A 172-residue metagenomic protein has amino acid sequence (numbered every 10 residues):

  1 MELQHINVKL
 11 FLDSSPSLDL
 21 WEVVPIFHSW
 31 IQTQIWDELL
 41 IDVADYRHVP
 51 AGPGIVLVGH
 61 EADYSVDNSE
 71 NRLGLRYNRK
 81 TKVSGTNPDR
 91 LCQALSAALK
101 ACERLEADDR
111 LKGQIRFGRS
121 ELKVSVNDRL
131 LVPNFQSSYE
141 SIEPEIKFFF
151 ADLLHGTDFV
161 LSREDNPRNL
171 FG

Functional and structural regions predicted by a protein language model:
Q4-V8, R116-Q136: Short glycine-rich, basic-tinged beta-strand/loop micro-motifs
F11-S65: N-terminal low-complexity, intrinsically disordered segments
S14-P25, G85-D89, P133-S138: Short, conserved charged micro-motifs
E22-W30, V83-D109: Ampiphathic alpha-helical segments that act as solvent-exposed interaction surfaces
I35-E38, C102-G113, L154-T157, L161: Long, hydrophobic, amphipathic alpha-helical segments used as structural scaffolds
E61-D89: Intrinsically disordered, low-complexity regulatory segments enriched in Ser/Thr/Pro and charged residues
P133-H155: Short, low-complexity, polybasic intrinsically disordered segments
S162-G172: C-terminal edge-of-domain segments
